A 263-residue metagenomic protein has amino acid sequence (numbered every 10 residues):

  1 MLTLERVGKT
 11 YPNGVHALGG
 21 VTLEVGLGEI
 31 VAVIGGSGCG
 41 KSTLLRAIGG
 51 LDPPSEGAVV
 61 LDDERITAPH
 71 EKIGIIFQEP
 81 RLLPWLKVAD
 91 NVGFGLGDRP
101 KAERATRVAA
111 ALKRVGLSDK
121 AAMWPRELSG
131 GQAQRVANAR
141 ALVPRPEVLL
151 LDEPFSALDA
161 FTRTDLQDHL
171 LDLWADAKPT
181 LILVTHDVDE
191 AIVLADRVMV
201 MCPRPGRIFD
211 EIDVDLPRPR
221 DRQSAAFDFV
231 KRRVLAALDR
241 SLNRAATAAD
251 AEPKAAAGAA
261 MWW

Functional and structural regions predicted by a protein language model:
M1-K178, V184-D187, L194: ABC family nucleotide-binding domain
V15, S55, D119, C202 (+1 more regions): A general structural signal marking secondary-structure boundaries and capping sites
L61, V200-M201: Short hydrophobic beta-strand elements within the C-terminal catalytic ATPase subdomain
L194-V200: Conserved catalytic segment of ABC-fold P-loop ATPases
P203-R233: Conserved beta-strand-loop-alpha-helix hinge in the C-terminal portion of ABC ATPase nucleotide-binding domains
Q223-W263: Non-catalytic connector elements of ABC transporters
